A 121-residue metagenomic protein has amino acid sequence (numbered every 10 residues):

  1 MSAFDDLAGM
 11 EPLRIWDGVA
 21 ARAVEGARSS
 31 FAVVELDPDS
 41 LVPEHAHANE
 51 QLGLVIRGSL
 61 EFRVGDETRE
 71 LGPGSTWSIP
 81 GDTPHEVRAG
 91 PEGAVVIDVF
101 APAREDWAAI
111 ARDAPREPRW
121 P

Functional and structural regions predicted by a protein language model:
M1-R28, A32-V33, A109-P121: A short, N-terminal "cap"/entry segment at the start of jelly-roll beta-barrel domains of the cupin/DSBH fold
R28, H47-A48: Short, small/polar residue-rich loop motifs at catalytic or cofactor-binding pockets
S30, S59-E61, T68, P84 (+1 more regions): Structural motif
A32-A46: Conserved short histidine dyad/triad with adjacent acidic residue
P43, L52, E67-R69: Short, surface-exposed secondary-structure edge patches
E50, L54-L60, G65: Glycine- and acidic-residue-biased ligand/ion/polar-headgroup-sensing regions
E67-G81: Short acidic-glycine-tyrosine-enriched beta hairpin
G81-D106: Ligand-binding loop in jelly-roll beta-barrel domains
